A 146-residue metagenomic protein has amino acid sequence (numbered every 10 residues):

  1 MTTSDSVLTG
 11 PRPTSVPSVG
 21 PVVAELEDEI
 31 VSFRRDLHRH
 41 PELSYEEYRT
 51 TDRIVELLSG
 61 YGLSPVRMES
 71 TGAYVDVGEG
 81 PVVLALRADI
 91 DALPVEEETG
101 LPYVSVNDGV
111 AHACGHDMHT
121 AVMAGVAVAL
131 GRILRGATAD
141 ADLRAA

Functional and structural regions predicted by a protein language model:
T3-H112, D117, A121-R144: Acidic/His- and Gly-rich active-site-bordering loop/insert found across diverse amide/peptide-bond hydrolases
